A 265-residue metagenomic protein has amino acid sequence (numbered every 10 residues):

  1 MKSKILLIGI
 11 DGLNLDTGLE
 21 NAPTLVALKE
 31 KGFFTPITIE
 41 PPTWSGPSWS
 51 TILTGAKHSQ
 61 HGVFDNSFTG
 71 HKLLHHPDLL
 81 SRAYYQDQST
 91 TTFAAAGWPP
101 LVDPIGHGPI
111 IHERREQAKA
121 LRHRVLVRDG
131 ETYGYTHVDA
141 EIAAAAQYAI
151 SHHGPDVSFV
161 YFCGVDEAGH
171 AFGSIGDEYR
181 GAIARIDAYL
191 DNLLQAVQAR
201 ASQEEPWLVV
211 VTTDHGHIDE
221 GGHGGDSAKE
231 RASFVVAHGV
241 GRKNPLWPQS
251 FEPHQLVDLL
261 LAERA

Functional and structural regions predicted by a protein language model:
M1-A265: Feature captures the catalytic ectodomains and active-site-proximal regions of enzymes that hydrolyze or transfer
